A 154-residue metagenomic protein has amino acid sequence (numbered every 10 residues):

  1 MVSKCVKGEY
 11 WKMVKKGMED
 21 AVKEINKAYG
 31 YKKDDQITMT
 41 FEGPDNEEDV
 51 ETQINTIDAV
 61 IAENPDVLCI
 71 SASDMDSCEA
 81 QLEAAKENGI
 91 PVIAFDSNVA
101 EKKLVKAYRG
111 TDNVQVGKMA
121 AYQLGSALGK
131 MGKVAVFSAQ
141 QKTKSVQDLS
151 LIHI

Functional and structural regions predicted by a protein language model:
M1-I25, T40-I54, S71-M75, S138-D148: Extracytoplasmic "Venus flytrap"
K15, E19-V22, I54-I57, E79-L82 (+4 more regions): Extracytoplasmic/secreted envelope proteins and their assembly/folding machinery, especially bacterial periplasmic
K23-D34, L128: Alpha-helix termini
D34-T40: Short helix-loop-beta-strand segments that form the rim/entrance of peptidase-like active sites
I61, L124-G129: Short, hydrophobic alpha-helical segments
I61-V67: Short acidic/histidine-rich motifs immediately flanking catalytic phosphotransfer sites in two-component signaling
V67, S73-Q115, S126, K133-K142: Flexible loop/hinge segments that line or gate small-molecule binding clefts
I152-I154: Conserved small/polar residues in nucleotide/adenosyl-binding loops
